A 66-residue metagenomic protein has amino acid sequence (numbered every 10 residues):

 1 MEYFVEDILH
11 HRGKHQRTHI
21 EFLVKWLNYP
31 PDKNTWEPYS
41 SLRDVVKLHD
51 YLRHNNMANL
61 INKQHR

Functional and structural regions predicted by a protein language model:
M1-R66: Long, charged, low-complexity intrinsically disordered regions
